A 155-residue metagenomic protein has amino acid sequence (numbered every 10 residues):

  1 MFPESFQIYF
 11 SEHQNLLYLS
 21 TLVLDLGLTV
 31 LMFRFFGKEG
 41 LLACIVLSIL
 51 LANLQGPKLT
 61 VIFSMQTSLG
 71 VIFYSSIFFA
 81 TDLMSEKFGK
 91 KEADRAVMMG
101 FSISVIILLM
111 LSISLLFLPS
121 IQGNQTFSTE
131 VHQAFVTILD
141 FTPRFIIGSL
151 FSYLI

Functional and structural regions predicted by a protein language model:
M1-M84, K91: Hydrophobic transmembrane alpha-helices
I49-N53, F78, D82, S104-I107 (+2 more regions): Alpha-helical transmembrane segments of multi-pass membrane proteins
K58-L59, L83-K90, I113-P119, I138-L139: Short, highly charged low-complexity linear segments
K91-M99: Membrane-interface alpha-helices at helix entry/exit sites of multi-pass transporters
M98, S102-N124: Transmembrane alpha-helix/helix-exit interface in multi-pass inner-membrane proteins
S114-P143: Membrane-interface interhelical connector segments
S128-H132, S149-I155: C-terminal membrane-adjacent module
D140-R144, G148, S152: Membrane-embedded alpha-helical bundles of multi-pass transporters/translocases, especially carrier/permease families
